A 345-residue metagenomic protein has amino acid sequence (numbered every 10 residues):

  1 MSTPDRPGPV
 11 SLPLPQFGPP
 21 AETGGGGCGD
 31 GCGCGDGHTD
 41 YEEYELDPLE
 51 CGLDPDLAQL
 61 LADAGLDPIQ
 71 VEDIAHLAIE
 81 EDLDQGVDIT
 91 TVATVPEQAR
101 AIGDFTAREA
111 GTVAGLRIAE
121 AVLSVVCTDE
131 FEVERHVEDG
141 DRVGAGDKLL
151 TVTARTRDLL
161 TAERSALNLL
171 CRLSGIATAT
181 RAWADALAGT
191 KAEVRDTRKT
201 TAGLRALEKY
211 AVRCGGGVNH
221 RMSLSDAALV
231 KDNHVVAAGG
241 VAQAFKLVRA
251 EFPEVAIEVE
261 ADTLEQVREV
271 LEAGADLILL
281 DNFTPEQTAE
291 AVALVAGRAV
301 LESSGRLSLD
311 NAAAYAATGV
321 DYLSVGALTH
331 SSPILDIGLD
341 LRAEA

Functional and structural regions predicted by a protein language model:
P4-Y44: Histidine-centered metal-binding segments
Y44-A273, E286-L294, V300-E302, L309 (+2 more regions): Acidic/glycine-rich phosphate/pyrophosphate-binding loops and surrounding catalytic core that coordinate Mg2+
A327-A345: Short, charged, intrinsically disordered terminal tails
